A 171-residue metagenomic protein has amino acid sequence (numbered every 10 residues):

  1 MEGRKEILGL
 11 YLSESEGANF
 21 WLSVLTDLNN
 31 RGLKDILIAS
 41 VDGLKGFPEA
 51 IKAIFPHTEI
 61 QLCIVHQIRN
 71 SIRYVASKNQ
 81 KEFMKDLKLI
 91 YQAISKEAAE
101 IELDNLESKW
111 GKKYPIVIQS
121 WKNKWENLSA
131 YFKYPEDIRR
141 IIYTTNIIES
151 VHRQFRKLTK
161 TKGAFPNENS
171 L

Functional and structural regions predicted by a protein language model:
M1-V41, K45, I54-H57, I147: RNase H-like nuclease fold core
K5, A39-D42, C63-H66, W121 (+2 more regions): Short, conserved catalytic/metal-binding motifs centered on acidic residues
E6, L22-T26, P56-E59, S77-K81 (+4 more regions): Conserved phosphate-chemistry cores used by DNA topoisomerases
Y11-W21, N29, V75-E82, A98 (+1 more regions): A detector of single, family-specific signature residues that are central to catalytic or substrate-handling motifs
L12-S13, E82-D86, I94, Y131: A short, charged helix-loop
S13-G17, A39, I60-C63, V75 (+3 more regions): A generic short alpha-helical patch detector that favors 3-5-residue windows in or near N-terminal regions
I38-K45, A50-D86: Conserved beta-strand -> loop -> alpha-helix junction used to position metal-binding or nucleic-acid-contacting
L89-L171: Acidic/histidine-rich catalytic cores and adjacent linkers of DNA breakage/strand-transfer/modification proteins
